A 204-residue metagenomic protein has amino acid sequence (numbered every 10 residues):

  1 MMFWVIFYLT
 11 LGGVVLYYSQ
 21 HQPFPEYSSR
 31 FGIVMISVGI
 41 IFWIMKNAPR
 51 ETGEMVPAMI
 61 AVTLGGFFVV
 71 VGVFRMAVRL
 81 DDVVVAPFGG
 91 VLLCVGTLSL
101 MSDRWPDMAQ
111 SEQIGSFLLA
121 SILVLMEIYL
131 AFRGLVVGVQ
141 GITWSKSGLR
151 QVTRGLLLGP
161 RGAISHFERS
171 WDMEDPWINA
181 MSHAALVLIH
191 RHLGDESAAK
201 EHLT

Functional and structural regions predicted by a protein language model:
M1-T143: Long, contiguous interaction/recruitment modules in multidomain scaffold/adaptor proteins
Q151-R154, H190: Residue at a conserved register position within TPR or TPR-like alpha-solenoid repeats
G155-L158, G194: Residue-level detector of the short coil/turn that links helix A to helix B within each tetratricopeptide repeat
